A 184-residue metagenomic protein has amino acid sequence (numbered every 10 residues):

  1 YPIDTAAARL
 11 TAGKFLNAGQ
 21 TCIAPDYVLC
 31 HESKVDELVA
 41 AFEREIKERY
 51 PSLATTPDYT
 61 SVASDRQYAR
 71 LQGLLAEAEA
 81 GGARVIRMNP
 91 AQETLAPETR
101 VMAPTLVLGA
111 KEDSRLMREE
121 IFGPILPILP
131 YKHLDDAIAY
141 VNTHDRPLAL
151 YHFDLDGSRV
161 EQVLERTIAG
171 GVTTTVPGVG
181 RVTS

Functional and structural regions predicted by a protein language model:
Y1-K111, L134-D135, A139, T174: ALDH superfamily catalytic-core signature
L10, R44, T94, E98-S184: Conserved C-terminal structural/oligomerization subdomain of aldehyde/semialdehyde dehydrogenase
